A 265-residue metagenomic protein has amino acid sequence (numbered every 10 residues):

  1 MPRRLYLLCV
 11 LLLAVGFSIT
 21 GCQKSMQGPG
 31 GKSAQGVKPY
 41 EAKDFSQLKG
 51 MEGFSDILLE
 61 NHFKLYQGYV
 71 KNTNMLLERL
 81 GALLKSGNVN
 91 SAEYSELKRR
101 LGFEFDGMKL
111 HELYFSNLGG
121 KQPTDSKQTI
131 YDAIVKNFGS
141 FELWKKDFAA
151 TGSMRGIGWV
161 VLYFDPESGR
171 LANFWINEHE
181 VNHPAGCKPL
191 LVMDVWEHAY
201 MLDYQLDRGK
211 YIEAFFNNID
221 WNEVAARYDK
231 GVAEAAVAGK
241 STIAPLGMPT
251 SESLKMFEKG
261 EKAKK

Functional and structural regions predicted by a protein language model:
M1-C9: Bacterial N-terminal signal peptides that target proteins for export
C9-S18: Bacterial N-terminal signal peptides
C22-K265: Feature for soluble, non-membrane regions of globular proteins
